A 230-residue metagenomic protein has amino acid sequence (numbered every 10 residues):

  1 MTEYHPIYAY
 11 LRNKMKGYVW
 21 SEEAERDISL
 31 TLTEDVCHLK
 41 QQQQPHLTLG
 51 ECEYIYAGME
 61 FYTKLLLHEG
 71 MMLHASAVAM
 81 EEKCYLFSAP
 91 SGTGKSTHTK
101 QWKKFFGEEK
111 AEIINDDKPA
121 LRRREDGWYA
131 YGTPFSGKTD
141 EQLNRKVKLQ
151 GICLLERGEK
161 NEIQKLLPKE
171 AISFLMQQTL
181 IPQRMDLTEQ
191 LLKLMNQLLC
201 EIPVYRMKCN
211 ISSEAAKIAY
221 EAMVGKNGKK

Functional and structural regions predicted by a protein language model:
M1-S91, Q101-E112, A120-K230: A noncatalytic interaction/capping subdomain that flanks phosphate/NTP-handling catalytic cores
K95: Conserved lysine of the Walker
H98: Hydrophobic positions on the alpha1 helix immediately C-terminal to the Walker A/P-loop
